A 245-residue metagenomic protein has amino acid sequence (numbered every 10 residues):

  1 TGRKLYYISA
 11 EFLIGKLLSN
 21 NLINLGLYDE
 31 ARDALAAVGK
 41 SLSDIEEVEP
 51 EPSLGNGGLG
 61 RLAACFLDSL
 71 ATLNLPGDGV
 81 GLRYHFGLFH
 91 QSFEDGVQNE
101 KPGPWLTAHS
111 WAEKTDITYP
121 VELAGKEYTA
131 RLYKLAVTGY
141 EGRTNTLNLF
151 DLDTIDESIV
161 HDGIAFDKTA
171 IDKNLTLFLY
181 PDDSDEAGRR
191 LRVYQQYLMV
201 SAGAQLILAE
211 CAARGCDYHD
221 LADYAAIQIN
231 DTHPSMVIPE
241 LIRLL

Functional and structural regions predicted by a protein language model:
T1-L245: A conserved ligand/cofactor-binding region detector
